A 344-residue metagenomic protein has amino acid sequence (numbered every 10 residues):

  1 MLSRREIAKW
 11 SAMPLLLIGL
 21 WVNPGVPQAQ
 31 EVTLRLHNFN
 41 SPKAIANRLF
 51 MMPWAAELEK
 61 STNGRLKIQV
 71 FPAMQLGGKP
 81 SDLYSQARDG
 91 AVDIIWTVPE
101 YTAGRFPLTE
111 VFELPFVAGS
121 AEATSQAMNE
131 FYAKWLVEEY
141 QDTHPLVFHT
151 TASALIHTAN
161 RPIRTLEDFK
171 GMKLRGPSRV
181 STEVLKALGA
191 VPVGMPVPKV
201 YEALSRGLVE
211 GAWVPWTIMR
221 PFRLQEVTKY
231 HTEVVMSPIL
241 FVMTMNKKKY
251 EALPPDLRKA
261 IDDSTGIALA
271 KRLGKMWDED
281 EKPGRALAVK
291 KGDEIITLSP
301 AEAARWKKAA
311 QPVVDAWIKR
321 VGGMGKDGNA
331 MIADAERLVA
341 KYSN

Functional and structural regions predicted by a protein language model:
L2, E6-L15, Q28-E122, F131 (+1 more regions): N-terminal secretory/targeting leader peptides
I18-V26: C-terminal segment of classical bacterial N-terminal signal peptides
S125: An amphipathic, aromatic/His-enriched active-site/gating alpha helix that lines ligand/cofactor pockets
